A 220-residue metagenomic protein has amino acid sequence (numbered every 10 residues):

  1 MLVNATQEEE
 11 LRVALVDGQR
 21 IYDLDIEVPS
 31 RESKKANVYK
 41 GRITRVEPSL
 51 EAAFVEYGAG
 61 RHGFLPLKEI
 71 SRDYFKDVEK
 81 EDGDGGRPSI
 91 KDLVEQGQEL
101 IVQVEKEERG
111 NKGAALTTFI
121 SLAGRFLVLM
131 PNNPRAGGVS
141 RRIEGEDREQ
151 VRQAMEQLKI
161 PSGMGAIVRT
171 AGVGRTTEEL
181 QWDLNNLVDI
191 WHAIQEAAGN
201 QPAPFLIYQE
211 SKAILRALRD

Functional and structural regions predicted by a protein language model:
M1-D220: Single-stranded RNA-binding surfaces
